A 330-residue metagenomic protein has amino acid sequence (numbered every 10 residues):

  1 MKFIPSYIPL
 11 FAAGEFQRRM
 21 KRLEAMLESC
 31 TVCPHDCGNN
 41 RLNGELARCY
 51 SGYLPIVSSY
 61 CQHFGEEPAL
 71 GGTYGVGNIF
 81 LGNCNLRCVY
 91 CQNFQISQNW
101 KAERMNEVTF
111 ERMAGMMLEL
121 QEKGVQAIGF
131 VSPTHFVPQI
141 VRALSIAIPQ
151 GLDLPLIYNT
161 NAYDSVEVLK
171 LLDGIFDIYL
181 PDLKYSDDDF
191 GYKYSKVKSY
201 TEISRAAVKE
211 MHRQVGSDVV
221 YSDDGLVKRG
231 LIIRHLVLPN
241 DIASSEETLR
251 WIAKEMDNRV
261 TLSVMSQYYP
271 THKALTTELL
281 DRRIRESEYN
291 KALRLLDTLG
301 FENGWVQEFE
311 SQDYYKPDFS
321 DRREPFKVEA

Functional and structural regions predicted by a protein language model:
M1-E45, G216-A330: Auxiliary Fe-S-binding modules of radical SAM enzymes
E45, C49-I178, D187-D189: Conserved Radical SAM active-site core
G77, I128, L156-Y158, Y179-P181 (+3 more regions): Hydrophobic faces of well-ordered beta-strands that scaffold small-molecule active sites in alpha/beta enzyme cores
Q95-N106, K193-K198, T276-R283: Short glycine-enriched, charge-decorated loop/helix-capping segments at active-site entrances that position
S97-Q98, V137, A162-S165, L183-T201 (+3 more regions): Conserved radical SAM core fold
A143-P155, A206-Q214, E286-A292: Alpha-helix-loop-beta-strand connector modules within alpha/beta enzyme cores
D173-D188, R259-Y268: Non-cysteine beta-strand/loop elements that form the S-adenosyl-L-methionine
Y192-D224: Anionic-ligand binding region
